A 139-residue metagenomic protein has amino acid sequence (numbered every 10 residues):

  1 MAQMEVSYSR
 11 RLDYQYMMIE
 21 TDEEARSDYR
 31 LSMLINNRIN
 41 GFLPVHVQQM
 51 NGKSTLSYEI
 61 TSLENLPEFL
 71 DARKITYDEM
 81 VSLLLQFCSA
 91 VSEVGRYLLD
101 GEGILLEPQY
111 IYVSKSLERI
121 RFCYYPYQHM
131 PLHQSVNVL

Functional and structural regions predicted by a protein language model:
A2-L84: Conserved structural core of kinase catalytic domains
Q48-Q49, G95-Y97: Short, charge-rich binding segments
T55-S57, Y112, R121: General beta-strand recognition
D78-R96: Conserved alphaE helix
M80, I104, I120: Conserved activation segment
I104, Q109-I111: Hydrophobic residue at the +6 position relative to the catalytic HRD Asp in the kinase catalytic loop
S114-L139: C-lobe/activation-segment region of protein kinase-like
